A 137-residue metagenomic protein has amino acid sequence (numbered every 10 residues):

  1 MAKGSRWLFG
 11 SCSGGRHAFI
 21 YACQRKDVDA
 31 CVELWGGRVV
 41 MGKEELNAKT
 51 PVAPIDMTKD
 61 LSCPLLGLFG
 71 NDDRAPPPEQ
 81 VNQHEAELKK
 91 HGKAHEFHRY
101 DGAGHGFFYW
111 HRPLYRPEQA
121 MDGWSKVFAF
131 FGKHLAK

Functional and structural regions predicted by a protein language model:
M1-W7, S13, A136: Gly/Ser-rich "nucleophile elbow"/oxyanion-hole loop immediately N-terminal to the catalytic nucleophile in hydrolases
L8-G10, L34, L68: Short beta-strand immediately N-terminal to the catalytic nucleophile in serine-hydrolase-like folds
G15-K26, C31: Short glycine-enriched nucleophile-adjacent loop and the immediately C-terminal alpha-helix near the catalytic center
V32-M41: Active-site nucleophile loop of the alpha/beta-hydrolase fold
V40-M57: Active-site nucleophile elbow and catalytic-triad environment of alpha/beta-hydrolase enzymes
L61, G67-F69: Short beta-strand/loop motif that positions the catalytic acidic residue of the alpha/beta-hydrolase fold
R74-Q83: Conserved alpha/beta-hydrolase "acid-adjacent" motif
K89-K137: C-terminal catalytic histidine-bearing segment of alpha/beta-hydrolase fold enzymes
